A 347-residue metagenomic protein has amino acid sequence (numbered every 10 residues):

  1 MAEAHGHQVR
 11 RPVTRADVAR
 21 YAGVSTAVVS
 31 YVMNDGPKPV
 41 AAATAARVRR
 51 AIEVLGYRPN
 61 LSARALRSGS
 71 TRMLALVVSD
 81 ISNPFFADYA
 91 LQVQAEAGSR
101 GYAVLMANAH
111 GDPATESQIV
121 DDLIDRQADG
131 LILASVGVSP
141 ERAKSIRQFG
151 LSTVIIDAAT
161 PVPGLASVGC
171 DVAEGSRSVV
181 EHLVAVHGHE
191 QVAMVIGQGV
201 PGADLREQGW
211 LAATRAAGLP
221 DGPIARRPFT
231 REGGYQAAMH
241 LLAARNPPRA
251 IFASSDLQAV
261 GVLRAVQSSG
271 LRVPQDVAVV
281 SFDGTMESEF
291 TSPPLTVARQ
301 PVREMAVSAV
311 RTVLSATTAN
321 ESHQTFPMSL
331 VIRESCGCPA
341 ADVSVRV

Functional and structural regions predicted by a protein language model:
M1-G69, A340, S344-V347: N-terminal helix-turn-helix DNA-binding module of bacterial transcription factors
M1-V9, V54, A95-R100, R147-I155 (+1 more regions): Bacterial carbohydrate/catabolite-sensing allosteric modules
V24, A128, G188-H189: A structural motif
N34-D35, D80-N83, H110, G137 (+1 more regions): Short histidine/acidic/glycine/proline-rich micro-motifs that form metal- and phosphate-coordinating active-site loops
A42-A46, V54-G130, L211: Amphipathic helical "hinge" segments at domain boundaries
A63, S117-V120, A143, V180 (+1 more regions): Short hydrophobic/charged patches on amphipathic alpha-helices used for structural packing and interfaces
H110-P113, A134-S139, L257: Short beta->alpha connector loops
V138-R147: Active-site-adjacent beta->alpha loops and helix N-cap segments on the catalytic face of soluble alpha/beta enzymes
